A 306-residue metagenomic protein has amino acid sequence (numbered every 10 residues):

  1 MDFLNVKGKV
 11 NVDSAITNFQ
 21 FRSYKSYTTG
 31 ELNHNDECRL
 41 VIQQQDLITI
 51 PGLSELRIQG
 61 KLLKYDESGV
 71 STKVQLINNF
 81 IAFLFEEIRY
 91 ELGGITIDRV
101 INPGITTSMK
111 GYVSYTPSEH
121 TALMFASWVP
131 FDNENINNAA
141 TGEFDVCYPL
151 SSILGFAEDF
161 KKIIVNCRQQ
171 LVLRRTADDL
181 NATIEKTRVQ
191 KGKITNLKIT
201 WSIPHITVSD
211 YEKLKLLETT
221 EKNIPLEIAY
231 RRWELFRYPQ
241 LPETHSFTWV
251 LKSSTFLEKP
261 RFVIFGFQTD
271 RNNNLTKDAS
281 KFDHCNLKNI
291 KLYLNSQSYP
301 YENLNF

Functional and structural regions predicted by a protein language model:
M1-F306: Short, low-complexity Pro/Thr/Gly
